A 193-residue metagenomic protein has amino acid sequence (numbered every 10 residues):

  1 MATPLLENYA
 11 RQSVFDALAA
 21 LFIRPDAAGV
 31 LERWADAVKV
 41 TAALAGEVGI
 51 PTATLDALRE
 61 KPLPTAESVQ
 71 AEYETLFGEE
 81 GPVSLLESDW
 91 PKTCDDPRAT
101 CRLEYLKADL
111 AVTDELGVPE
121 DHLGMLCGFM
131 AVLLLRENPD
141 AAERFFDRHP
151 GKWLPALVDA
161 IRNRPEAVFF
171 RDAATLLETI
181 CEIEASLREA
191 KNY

Functional and structural regions predicted by a protein language model:
M1-Y193: Surface/interface-facing alpha-helical segments and adjacent flexible terminal/loop regions used for partner/assembly
